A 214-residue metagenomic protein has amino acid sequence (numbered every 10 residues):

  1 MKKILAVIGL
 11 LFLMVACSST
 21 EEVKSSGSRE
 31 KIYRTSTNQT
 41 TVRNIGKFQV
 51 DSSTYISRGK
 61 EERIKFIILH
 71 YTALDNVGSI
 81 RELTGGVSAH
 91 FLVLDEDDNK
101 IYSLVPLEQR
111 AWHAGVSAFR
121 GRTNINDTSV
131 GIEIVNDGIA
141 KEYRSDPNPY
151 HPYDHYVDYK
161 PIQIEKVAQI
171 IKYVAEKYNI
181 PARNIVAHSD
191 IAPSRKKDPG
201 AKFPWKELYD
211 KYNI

Functional and structural regions predicted by a protein language model:
M1-K2, V23, G46: Generic cytosolic/nucleocytoplasmic N-terminal low-complexity/intrinsically disordered segments
K2-L10: Sec-dependent signal peptide recognition, specifically the positively charged N-region followed immediately by
A6, G85, D210-N213: Generic surface-pattern signal
C17-S18, K24-G27, T35, D51-S52: Intrinsically disordered, low-complexity segments enriched in Ser/Pro/Gly/Ala and basic residues
S18-S25, Y143-I214: Basic/polar, cationic surfaces and motifs that engage anionic cell-wall and phosphate/carboxylate ligands
K31-N179: Active-site-adjacent loop/helix surface patches within enzyme catalytic domains that shape the substrate-binding cleft
